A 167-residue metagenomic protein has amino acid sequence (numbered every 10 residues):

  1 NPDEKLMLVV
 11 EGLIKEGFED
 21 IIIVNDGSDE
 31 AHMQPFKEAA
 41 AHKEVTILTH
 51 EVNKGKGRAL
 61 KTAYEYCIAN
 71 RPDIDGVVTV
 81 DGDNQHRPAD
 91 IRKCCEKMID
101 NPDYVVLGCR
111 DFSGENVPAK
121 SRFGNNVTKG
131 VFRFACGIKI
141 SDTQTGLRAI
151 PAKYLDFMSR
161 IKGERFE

Functional and structural regions predicted by a protein language model:
N1, D26-S28, K54, A63: Conserved short acidic donor-positioning loop in nucleotide-sugar-dependent glycosyltransferases
N1-K15, A31: Short, well-formed alpha-helical segments that are part of the catalytic scaffolds of diverse glycosyltransferases
V10, F18-S28, L48-H50: Short beta-strand/loop segment that forms part of the nucleotide-sugar
N25-Q34, N84: A conserved acidic beta->alpha catalytic loop
K37-R71: Conserved donor nucleotide-binding strand/loop of the catalytic core
L60, P72, V117-E167: Conserved catalytic loops of nucleotide-sugar-dependent glycosyltransferases that act on lipid-linked
R71-Q85: Short beta-strand-to-loop acidic/aromatic patch adjacent to the donor-nucleotide binding site
R92-V117: Conserved donor NDP-sugar-binding/catalytic core segment of glycosyltransferases
